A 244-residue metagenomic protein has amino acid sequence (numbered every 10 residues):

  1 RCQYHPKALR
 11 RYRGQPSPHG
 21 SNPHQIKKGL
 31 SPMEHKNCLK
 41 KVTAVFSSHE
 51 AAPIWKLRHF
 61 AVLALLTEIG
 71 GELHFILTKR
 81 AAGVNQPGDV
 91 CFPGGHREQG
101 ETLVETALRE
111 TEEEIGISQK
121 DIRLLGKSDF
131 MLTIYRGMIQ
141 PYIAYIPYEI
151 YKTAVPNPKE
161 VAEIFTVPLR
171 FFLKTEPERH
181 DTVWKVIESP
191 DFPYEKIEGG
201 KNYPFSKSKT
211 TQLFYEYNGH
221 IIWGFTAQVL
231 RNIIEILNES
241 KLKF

Functional and structural regions predicted by a protein language model:
Y12-G20: Short, positively charged low-complexity motifs
N22-P32: Short, Lys/Arg-enriched N-terminal segments with co-localized hydrophobic residues within the first ~10-30 amino acids
S31-I54: Entry/capping segment at the start of metal-dependent catalytic domains with acidic active-site entry clusters
A52-F75: Conserved N-terminal beta-strand and adjoining loop/helix that marks the start of the Nudix/MutT-like hydrolase domain
L65-T67, L77, A144, T166: Conserved hydrophobic "DFG−1" position in protein kinase catalytic cores
L73-R97, E101-T106, T111: A glycine-rich, hydrophobic loop/mini-helix early in the fold
H96-I222, R231-N232, I236, L242-F244: Unchanged
